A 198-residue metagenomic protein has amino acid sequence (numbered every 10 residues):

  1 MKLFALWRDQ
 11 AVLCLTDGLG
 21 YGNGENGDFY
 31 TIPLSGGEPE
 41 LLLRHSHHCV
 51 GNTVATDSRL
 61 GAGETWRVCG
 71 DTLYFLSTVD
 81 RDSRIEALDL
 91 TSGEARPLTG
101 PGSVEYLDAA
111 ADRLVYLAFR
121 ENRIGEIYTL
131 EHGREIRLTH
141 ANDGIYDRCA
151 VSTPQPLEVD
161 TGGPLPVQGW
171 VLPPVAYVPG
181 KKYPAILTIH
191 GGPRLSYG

Functional and structural regions predicted by a protein language model:
M1-K2, L13-L34, L41-G61, F75-I85 (+3 more regions): A flexible loop/linker signature enriched in serine peptidases of the S9 family
L3-A11, T65-T72, L107-R113: Blade-terminus and WD-like Trp-Asp/Gly-His loop motifs, strongest in beta-propeller folds
P33-G37, D89-G93, E131-G133: Short loop/turn segments that connect beta-strands within beta-propeller blades
P39-S46, R96-G100, E135-N142: Beta-propeller fold detector
G51-E64, C69, C149-L157: Surface-exposed acidic, glycine/proline-enriched linker/cap segments that occur as 15-30-residue helix-coil
V104, D108-R113, L117-G198: Serine-hydrolase catalytic core recognition
